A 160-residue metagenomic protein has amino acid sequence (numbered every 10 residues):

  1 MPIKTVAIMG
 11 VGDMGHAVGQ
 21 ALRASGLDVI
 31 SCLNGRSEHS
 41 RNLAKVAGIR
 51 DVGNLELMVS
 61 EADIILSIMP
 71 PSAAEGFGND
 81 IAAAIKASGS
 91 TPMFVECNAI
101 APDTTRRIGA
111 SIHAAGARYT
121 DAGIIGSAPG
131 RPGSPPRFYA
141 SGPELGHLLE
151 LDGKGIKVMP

Functional and structural regions predicted by a protein language model:
M1-S60, A128: NAD(P)+-binding Rossmann beta1-loop-alpha1 motif at the extreme N-terminus of oxidoreductases
P2-K4, I8, H16-S25, N79 (+2 more regions): Acidic, glycine/proline-rich low-complexity segments that act as flexible tails and inter-domain linkers
I3, G26, A62, S90-P92 (+1 more regions): A general structural motif
D28, R50, M93, R118 (+1 more regions): Conserved beta-strand segments of alpha/beta enzyme cores
K45-G48, E61, A115, D152-K154: Short, structured coil segments at secondary-structure junctions
K45-G48, I68-M69, S134-F138: Short low-complexity, flexible loop/linker segments enriched in glycine and/or proline with clustered acidic
L55-Y119: Rossmann-fold NAD(P) dinucleotide-binding segment
I100-A101, T105-P160: Rossmann-fold dinucleotide-binding core
